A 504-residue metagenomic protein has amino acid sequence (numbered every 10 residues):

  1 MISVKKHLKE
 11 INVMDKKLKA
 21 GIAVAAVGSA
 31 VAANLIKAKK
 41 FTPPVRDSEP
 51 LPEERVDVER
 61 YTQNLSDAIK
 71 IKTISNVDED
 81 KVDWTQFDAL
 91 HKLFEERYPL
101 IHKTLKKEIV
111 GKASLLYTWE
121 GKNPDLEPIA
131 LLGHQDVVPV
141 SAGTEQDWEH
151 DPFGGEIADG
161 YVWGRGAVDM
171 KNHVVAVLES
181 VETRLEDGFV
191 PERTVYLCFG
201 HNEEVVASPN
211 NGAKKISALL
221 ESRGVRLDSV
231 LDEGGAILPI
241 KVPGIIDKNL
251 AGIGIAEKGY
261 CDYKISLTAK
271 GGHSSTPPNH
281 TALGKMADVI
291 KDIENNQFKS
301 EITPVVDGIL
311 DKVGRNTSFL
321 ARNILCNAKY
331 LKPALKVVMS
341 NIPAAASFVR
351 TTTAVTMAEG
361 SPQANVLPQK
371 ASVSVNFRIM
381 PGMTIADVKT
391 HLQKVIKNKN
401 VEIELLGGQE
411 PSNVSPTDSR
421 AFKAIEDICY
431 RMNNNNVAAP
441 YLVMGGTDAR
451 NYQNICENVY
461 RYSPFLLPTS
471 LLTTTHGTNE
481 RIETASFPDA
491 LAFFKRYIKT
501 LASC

Functional and structural regions predicted by a protein language model:
K5-V24: Membrane-penetrating hydrophobic segments
K19-E145, K370: N-terminal helical capping/dimerization or prosegment-like subdomains of hydrolases acting on amide or phosphate bonds
T118, P124-D125, P239, I302-P362 (+4 more regions): An extended, acidic, His-containing surface patch that forms the Zn2+-binding/catalytic region of metallohydrolases
L126-F199, A485: Active-site metal-coordination/substrate-binding segment of hydrolases, especially metallo-dependent peptidases
V162, V168-G252: Acidic/histidine-rich catalytic neighborhood of metal-dependent amide-processing enzymes
N210-S217, S275-K299: A short core secondary-structure module
G254-A256, P277-N279, A346, P362-P368: Short, solvent-exposed beta-strand/turn "edge" segments of beta-rich domains on protein surfaces
H280, V388-I396: Short amphipathic alpha-helices in soluble, non-transmembrane regions that often serve as interface/regulatory elements
